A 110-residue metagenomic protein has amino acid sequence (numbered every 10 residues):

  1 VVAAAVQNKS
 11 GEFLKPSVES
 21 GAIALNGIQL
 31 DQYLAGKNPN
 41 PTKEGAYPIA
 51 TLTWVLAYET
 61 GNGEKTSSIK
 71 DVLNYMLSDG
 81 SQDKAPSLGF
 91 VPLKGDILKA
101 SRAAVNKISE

Functional and structural regions predicted by a protein language model:
V1-D79, L88-E110: Flexible, solvent-exposed loop/hinge segments that line or gate ligand/substrate-binding clefts
